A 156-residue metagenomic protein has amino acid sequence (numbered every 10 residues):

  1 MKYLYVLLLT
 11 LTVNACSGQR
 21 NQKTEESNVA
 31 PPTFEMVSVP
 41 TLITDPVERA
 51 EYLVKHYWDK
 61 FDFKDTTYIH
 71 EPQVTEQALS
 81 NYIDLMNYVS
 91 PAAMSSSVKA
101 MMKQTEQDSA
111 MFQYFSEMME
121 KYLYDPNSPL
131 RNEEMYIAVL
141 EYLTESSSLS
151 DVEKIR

Functional and structural regions predicted by a protein language model:
M1-L4, G18: Positively charged n-region of N-terminal signal peptides that target proteins for export
Y5-V6, T105: Generic marker of residues within folded, mature protein domains
T12-A15: C-terminal motif of bacterial Sec signal peptides marking the signal peptidase cleavage site
G18-R156: Oxidative protein folding and maturation machinery
